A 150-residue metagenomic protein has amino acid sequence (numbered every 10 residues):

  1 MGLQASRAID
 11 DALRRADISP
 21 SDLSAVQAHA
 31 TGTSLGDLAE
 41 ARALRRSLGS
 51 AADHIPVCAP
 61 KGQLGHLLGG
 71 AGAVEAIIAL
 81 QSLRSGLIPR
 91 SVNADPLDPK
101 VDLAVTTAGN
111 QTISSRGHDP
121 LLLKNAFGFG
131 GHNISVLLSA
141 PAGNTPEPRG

Functional and structural regions predicted by a protein language model:
M1-G150: Conserved "HGTGT" condensation-loop signature of ketosynthase/thiolase-family condensing enzymes that catalyze
